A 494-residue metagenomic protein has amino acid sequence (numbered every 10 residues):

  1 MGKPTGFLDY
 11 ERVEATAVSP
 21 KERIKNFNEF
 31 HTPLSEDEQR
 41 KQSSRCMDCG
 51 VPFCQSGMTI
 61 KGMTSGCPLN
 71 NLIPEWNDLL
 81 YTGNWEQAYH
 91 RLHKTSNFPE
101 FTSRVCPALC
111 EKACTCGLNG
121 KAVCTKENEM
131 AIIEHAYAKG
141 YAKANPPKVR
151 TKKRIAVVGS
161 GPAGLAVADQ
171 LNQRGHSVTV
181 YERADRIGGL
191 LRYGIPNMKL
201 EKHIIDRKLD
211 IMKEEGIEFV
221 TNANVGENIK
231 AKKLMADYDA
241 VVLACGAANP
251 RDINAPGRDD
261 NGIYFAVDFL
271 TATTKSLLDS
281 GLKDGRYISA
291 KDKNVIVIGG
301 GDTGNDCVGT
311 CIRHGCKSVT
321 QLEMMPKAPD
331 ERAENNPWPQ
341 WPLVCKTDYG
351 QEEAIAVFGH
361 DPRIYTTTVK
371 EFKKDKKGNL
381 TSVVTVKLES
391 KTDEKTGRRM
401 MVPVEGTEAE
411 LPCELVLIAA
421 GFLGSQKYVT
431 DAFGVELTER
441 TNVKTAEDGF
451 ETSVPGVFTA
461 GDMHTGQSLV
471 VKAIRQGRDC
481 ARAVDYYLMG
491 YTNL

Functional and structural regions predicted by a protein language model:
T5-T32, S44, G57, P68-T82 (+8 more regions): Beta1-alpha1 glycine-rich phosphate/pyrophosphate-binding loop at the start of Rossmann-like nucleotide-binding domains
K25-E38, T64-S65, L69-R104, A108 (+2 more regions): Ferredoxin-type iron-sulfur electron-transfer modules in oxidoreductases and energy-metabolism complexes
A131-V149, R207-E227, P250-H314, L437-D448 (+1 more regions): Glycine-rich dinucleotide-binding loop and its adjacent helix/turn
V149, R154-V158, D206-A255, K370-T385 (+3 more regions): Feature captures the FAD/FMN-dependent oxidoreductase FAD-binding
G159-P162, G299-G301, D462: Glycine-rich Rossmann-fold phosphate-binding loop(s) that bind the pyrophosphate of adenine dinucleotide cofactors
N261-D292, T392-Q467: FAD-site-proximal beta/loop scaffold in flavoenzymes
G304-C307, H314, M463-Y491: A conserved FAD-binding loop/helix module that cradles the flavin
D330-N335, D485-L494: Active-site-proximal substrate-binding core of FAD-dependent oxidoreductases
